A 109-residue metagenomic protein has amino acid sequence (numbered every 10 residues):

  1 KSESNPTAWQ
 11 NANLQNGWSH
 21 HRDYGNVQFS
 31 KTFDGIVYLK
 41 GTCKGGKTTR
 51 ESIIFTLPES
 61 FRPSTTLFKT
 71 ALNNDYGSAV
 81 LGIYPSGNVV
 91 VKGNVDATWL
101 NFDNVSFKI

Functional and structural regions predicted by a protein language model:
K1-R22, S106-K108: Glycine-rich, low-complexity segments
K1-S2, T48-R62, T98-I109: Extended Gly/Ser/Thr-rich low-complexity repeat segments, especially those forming or decorating extracellular
A12, V27-F29, L39, L81 (+1 more regions): Hydrophobic beta-strand residues in large extracellular and virion-surface proteins
N16-A71: Beta-rich globular "head" domains
L67-I109: Helix-rich interaction surfaces within compact, conserved domain-sized segments that mediate assembly or partner
